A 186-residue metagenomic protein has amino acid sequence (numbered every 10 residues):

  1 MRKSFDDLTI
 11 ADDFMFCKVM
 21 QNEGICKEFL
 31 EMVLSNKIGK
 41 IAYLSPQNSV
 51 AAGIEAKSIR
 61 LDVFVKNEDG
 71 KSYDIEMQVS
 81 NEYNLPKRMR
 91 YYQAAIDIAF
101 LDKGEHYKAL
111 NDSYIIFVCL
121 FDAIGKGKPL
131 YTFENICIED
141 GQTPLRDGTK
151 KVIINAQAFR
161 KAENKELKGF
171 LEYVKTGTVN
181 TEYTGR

Functional and structural regions predicted by a protein language model:
M1-R186: Elongated, amphipathic alpha-helical interaction scaffolds
